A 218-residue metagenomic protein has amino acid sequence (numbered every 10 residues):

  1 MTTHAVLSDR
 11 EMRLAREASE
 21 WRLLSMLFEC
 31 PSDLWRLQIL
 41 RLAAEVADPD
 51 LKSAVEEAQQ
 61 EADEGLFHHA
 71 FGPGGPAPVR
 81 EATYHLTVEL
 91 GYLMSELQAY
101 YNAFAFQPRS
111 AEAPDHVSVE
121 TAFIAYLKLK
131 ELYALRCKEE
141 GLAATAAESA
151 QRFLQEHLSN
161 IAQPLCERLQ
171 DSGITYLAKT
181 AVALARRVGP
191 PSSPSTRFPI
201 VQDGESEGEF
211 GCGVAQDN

Functional and structural regions predicted by a protein language model:
M1-N218: Surface/interface-facing alpha-helical segments and adjacent flexible terminal/loop regions used for partner/assembly
